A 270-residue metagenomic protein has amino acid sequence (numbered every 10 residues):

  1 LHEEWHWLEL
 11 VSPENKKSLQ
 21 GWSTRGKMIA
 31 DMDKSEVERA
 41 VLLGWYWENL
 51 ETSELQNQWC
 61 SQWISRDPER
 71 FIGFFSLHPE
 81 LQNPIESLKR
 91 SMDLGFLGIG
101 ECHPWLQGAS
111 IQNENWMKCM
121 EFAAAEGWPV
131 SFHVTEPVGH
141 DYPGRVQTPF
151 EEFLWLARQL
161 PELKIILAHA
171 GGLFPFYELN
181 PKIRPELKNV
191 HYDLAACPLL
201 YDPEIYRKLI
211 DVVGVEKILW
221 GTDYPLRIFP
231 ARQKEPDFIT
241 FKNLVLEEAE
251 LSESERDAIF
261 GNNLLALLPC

Functional and structural regions predicted by a protein language model:
L1-Q20, N57, S61-S76, P185-H191: Mobile, glycine- and charge-enriched loop segments and immediately flanking short secondary-structure elements within
L1-R39, K89, R207, V212-L219 (+1 more regions): Mid-to-C-terminal alpha-helical segments outside catalytic/metal-binding sites
H2-E3, W47-L50, P79-N83, L106-Q107 (+4 more regions): Active-site environment of divalent metal-dependent phosphoester hydrolases
N15-L19, C102-S110, A195: The substrate-binding groove and active-site-proximal loops of carbohydrate-active enzymes, especially glycoside
G21-A30, Q56-S61, P84-E86, P149-L154 (+2 more regions): Alpha-helical scaffolding within the catalytic cores of extracellular/periplasmic polymer-degrading hydrolases
M32, C60, S91, I99 (+6 more regions): Conserved, mostly hydrophobic/aromatic
E38-R39, W47-G144: Active-site gating/metal-coordination segments in enzymes
L97-G98, Q112-W220: Catalytic pocket-lining loop regions of alpha/beta-barrel enzymes, especially the amidohydrolase/enolase/GH5 lineages
